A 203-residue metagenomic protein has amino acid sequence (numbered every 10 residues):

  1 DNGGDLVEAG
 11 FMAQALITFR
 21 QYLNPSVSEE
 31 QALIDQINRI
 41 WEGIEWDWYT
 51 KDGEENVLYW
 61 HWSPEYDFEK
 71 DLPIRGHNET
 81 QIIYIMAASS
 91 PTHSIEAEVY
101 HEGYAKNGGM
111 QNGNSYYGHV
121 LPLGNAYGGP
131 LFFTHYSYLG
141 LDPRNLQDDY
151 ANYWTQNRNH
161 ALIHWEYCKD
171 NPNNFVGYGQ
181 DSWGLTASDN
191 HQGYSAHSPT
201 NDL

Functional and structural regions predicted by a protein language model:
D1-L203: Ser/Thr/Asn(+Pro)-rich, low-complexity disordered segments
